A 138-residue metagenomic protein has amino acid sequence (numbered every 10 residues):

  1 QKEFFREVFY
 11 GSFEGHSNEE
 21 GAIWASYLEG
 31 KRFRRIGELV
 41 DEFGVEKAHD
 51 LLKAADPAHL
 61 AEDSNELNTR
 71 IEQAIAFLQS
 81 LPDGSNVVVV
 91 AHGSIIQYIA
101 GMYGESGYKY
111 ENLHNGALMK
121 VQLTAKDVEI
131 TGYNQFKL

Functional and structural regions predicted by a protein language model:
Q1-F43, G104, H114: Phosphate-coordination/substrate-recognition cap region in phosphate-metabolizing enzymes
Q1-K2, H59-N68, Y110: Active-site-proximal alpha-helix that buttresses catalytic centers in soluble enzyme cores
Y27-E66: Short glycine/proline- and acidic residue-enriched helix-loop micro-motifs that form flexible lids or anion-recognition
V45-E46, D50, G104-E129: Domain-level recognition of soluble alpha/beta enzyme cores, biased toward histidine phosphatases/phosphomutases
L67-L81: A short, acidic, amphipathic alpha-helical segment used as a generic capping/interface helix at domain edges
P82-H92: Beta-strand elements within well-structured catalytic alpha/beta cores of enzymes that handle phosphate/sulfate esters
I95-I96: Alpha-helix capping/helix-boundary segments
T131-L138: Short, solvent-exposed aromatic-acidic interface loops
